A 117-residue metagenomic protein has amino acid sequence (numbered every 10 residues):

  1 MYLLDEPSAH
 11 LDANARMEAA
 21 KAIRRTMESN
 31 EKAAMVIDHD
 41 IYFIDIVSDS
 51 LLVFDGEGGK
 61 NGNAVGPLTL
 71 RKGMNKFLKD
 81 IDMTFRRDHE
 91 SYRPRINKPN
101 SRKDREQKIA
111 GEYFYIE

Functional and structural regions predicted by a protein language model:
L4-P7, N14: Walker B catalytic motif
R16-N30: Helical segment within the ABC ATPase nucleotide-binding domain
I37-H39: H-loop/switch region of ABC-family ATPase nucleotide-binding domains
Y42: Conserved Rossmann-like nucleotide-cofactor binding loop
I46-V53: Conserved catalytic segment of ABC-fold P-loop ATPases
F54-E90: Conserved beta-strand-loop-alpha-helix hinge in the C-terminal portion of ABC ATPase nucleotide-binding domains
Y92-E117: ABC-family P-loop ATPase nucleotide-binding domain
